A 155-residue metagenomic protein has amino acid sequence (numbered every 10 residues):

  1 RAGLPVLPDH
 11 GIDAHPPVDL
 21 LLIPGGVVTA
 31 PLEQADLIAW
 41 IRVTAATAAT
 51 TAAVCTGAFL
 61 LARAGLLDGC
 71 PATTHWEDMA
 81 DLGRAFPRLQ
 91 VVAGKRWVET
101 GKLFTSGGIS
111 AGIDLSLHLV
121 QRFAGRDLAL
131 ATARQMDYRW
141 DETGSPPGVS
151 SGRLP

Functional and structural regions predicted by a protein language model:
R1-T51, A58-R63, G69, A80 (+2 more regions): Extended, subdomain-level signal for the structured scaffold at the beginning of enzyme domains
T51-A53, T105: Conserved SAM-binding loop
V54, T74-H75: Replace "coordinates the UDP/GDP/TDP-sugar" with "coordinates nucleotide-activated sugar donors
L66-P71, E77-T100, F104-T105: Catalytic cores of DNA base-excision repair glycosylases
A111: Divalent-metal (often Zn2+) His-rich catalytic cores of metallo-beta-lactamase-fold enzymes
